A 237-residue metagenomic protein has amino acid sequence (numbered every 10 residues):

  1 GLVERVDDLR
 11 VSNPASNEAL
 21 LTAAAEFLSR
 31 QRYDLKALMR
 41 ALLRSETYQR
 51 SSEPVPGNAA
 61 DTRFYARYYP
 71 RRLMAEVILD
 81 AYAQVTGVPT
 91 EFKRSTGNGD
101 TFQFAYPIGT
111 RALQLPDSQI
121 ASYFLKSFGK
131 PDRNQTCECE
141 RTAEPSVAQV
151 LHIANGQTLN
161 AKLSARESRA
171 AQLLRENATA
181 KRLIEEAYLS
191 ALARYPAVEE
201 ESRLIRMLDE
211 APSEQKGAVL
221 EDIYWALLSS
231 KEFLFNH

Functional and structural regions predicted by a protein language model:
G1-S16, T22, E26-S29, K36 (+3 more regions): An acidic, gly/pro-interrupted, aromatic-rich
V11, Y195, E199-P212: Helix-loop-helix junctions that connect adjacent transmembrane helices in secondary transporters/permeases, recognized
Q31, E176-N177, A211, Q215: Short coil/turn helix-boundary motifs
D34-R44: Alpha-helical secondary-structure segments
L42, E46, A187, R203-L208 (+1 more regions): A general structural motif at alpha-helix termini
I223: Globin-like tetrapyrrole-binding proteins
